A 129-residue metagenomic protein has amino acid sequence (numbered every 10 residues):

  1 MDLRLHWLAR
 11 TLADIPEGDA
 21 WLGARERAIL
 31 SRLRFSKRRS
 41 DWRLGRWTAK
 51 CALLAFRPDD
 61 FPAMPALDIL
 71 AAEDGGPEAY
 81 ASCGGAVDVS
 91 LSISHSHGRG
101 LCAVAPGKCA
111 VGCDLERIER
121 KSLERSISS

Functional and structural regions predicted by a protein language model:
M1-S129: Core catalytic alpha/beta fold that binds nucleotide/phospho-ligands
